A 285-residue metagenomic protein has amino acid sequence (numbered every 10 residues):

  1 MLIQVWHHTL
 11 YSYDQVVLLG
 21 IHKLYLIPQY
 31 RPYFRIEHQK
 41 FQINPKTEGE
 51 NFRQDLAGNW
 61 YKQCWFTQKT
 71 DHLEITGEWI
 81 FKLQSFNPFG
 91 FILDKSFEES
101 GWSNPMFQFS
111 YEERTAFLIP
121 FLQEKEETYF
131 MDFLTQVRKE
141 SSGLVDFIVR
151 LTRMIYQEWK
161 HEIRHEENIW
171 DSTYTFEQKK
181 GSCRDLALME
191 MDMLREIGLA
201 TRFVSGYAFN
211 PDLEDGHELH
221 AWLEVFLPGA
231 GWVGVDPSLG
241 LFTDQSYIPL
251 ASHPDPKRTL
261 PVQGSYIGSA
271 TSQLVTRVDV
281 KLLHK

Functional and structural regions predicted by a protein language model:
M1-W102: Intrinsically disordered, low-complexity N-terminal segments that are enriched in acidic
I3-Q4, L24-Q29, F97, T152-E158 (+2 more regions): Short acidic/polar alpha-helix capping motifs at helix-coil junctions
H8, S12, F133, D171-T175 (+3 more regions): Short, hydrophobic/aromatic alpha-helical segments in well-folded domains
D14-Y25, E162-S172, H220-E224: Short N-terminal helix-initiation segments at or just after the protein's N-terminus
Y25-I27, Q42-N44, E78, E224 (+3 more regions): Residues in well-ordered beta-strands of folded domains
S100-W102, Q108-G181, M189, L213 (+2 more regions): Secondary-structure boundary elements
R153, D185-S272: Hydrophobic/aromatic-rich core segments of domains that either
